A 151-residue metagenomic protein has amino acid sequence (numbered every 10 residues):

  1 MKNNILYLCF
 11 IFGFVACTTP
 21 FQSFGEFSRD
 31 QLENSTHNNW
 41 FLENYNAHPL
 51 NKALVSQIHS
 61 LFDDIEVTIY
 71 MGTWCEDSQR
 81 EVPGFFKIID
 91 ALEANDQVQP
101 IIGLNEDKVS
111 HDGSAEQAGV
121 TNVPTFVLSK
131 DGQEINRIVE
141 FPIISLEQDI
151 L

Functional and structural regions predicted by a protein language model:
M1-F24: Bacterial Sec-dependent N-terminal signal peptides
P20-F62: N-terminal leader/targeting and pre-domain segments
H59-E66, P83-I102: Conserved helix-turn-beta segment immediately C-terminal to the redox Cys motif in thioredoxin-like folds
I69-T73, D96-S110: Thiol-based oxidoreductase modules, predominantly thioredoxin-like and allied folds used for disulfide exchange
T73-E81: Conserved redox-active cysteine motifs that mediate thiol-disulfide chemistry, especially di-cysteine Cys-X(1-2)-Cys
A118-S129: Structural micro-motif
L128-L151: Non-catalytic, surface beta->alpha helical segment in thiol-disulfide oxidoreductase systems
